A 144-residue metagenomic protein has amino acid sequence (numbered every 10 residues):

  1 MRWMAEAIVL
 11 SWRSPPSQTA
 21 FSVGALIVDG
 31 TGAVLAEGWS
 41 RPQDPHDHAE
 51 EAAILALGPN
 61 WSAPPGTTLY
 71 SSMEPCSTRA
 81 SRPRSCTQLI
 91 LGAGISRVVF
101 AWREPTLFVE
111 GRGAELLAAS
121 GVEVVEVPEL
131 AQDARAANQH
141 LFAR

Functional and structural regions predicted by a protein language model:
M1-T19: Short, basic/aromatic recognition patches
A5, T31, A119-G121: Low-complexity, intrinsically disordered short peptide segments enriched in small/polar/basic residues
T19-V23, D47: Short, basic and Ser/Thr-rich N-terminal targeting/leader segments
S22-G30: Short beta-strand scaffold segments in enzyme catalytic cores
L35-R135: Zn2+-dependent cytidine deaminase-like catalytic core
H140-R144: Phosphate/diphosphate-binding glycine-rich loops and adjacent basic-rich segments that engage nucleotide
